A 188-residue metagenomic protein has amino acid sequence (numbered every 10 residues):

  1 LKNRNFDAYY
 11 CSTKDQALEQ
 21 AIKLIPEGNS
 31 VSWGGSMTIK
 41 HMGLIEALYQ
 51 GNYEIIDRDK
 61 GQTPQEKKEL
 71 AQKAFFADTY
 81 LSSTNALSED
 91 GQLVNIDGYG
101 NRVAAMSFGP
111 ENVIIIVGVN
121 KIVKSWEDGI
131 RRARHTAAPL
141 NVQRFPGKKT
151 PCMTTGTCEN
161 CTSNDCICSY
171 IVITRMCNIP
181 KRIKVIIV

Functional and structural regions predicted by a protein language model:
L1-A71, F75-L81: N-terminal active-site beta-alpha-beta segment that forms phosphate/nucleotide-binding and substrate-recognition loops
F75-V188: Conserved phosphate- and dinucleotide-binding cores of soluble alpha/beta proteins, encompassing both enzyme active
